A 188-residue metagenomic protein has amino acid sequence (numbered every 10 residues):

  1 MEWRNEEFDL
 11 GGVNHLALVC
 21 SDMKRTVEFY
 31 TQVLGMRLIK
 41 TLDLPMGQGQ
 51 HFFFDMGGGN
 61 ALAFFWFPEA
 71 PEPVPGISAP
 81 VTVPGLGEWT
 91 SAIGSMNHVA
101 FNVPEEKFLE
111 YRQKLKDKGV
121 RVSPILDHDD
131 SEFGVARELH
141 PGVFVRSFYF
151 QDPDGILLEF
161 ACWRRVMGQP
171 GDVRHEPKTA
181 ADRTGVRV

Functional and structural regions predicted by a protein language model:
M1-F8: A detector for short, charged/polar N-terminal pre-domain segments
G12, Q50, G58-N60, S95-N97 (+1 more regions): Residues that flank catalytic or metal-binding motifs in active/ligand-binding sites
V19-E72: Core segments of cupin and vicinal oxygen chelate
M23-K24, P80-P153, E176-V188: Vicinal oxygen chelate
L44-P45, H128-D130, R164: Conserved beta-strand edge residues that scaffold enzyme active sites
P73-P75, R165-T179: A short, polar/charged loop-to-alpha-helix boundary motif
I156: Conserved Rossmann-like nucleotide-cofactor binding loop
